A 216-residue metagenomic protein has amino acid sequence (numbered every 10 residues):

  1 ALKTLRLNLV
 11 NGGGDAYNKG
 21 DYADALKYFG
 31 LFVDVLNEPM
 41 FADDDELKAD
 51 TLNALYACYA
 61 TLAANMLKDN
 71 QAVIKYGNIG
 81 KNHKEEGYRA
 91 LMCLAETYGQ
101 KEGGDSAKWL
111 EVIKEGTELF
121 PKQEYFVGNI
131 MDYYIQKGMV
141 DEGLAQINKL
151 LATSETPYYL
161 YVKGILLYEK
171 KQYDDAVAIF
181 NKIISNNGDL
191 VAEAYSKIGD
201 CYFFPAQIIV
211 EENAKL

Functional and structural regions predicted by a protein language model:
A1-L2, D34-N53, G80-Y88, E115-Q123 (+2 more regions): Flexible helix-coil transition and linker loops at the boundaries of alpha-helical arrays
A1-V33: Post-signal peptide N-terminal segment of secreted/secretory-pathway proteins
G12, Y59-L62, L94-Y98, N129-Y133 (+3 more regions): Structural register within alpha-helical repeat arrays
G14, N18, M40, K68 (+5 more regions): Short coil/turn linking the two alpha-helices of tandem helical-hairpin repeats
